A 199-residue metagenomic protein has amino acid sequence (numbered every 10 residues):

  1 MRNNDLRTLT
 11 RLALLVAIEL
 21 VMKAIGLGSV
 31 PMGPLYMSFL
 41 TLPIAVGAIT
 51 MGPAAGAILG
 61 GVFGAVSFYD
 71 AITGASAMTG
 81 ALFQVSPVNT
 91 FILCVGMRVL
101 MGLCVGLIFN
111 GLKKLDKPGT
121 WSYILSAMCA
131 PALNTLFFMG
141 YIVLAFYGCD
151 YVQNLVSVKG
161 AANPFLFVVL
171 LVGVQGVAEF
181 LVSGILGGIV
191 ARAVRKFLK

Functional and structural regions predicted by a protein language model:
M1-K199: Loop-helix junctions at membrane interfaces
